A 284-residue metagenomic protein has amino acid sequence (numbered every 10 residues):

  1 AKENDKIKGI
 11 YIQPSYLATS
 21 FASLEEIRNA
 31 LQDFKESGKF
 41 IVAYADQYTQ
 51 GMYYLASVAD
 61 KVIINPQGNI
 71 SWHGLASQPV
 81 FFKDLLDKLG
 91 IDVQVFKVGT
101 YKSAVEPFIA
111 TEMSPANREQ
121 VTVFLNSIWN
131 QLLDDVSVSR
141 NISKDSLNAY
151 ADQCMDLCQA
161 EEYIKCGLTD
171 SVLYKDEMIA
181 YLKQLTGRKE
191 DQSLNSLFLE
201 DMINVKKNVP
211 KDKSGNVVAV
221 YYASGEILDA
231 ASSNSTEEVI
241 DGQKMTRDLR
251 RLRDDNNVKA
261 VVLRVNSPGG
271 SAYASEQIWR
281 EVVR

Functional and structural regions predicted by a protein language model:
A1-L157, T169, K183-R284: Small-residue-centered hinge/linker elements
P66, K175-D176: Short secondary-structure boundary segments
Q153, A160-Y163, V172, M178: PDZ peptide-recognition modules
